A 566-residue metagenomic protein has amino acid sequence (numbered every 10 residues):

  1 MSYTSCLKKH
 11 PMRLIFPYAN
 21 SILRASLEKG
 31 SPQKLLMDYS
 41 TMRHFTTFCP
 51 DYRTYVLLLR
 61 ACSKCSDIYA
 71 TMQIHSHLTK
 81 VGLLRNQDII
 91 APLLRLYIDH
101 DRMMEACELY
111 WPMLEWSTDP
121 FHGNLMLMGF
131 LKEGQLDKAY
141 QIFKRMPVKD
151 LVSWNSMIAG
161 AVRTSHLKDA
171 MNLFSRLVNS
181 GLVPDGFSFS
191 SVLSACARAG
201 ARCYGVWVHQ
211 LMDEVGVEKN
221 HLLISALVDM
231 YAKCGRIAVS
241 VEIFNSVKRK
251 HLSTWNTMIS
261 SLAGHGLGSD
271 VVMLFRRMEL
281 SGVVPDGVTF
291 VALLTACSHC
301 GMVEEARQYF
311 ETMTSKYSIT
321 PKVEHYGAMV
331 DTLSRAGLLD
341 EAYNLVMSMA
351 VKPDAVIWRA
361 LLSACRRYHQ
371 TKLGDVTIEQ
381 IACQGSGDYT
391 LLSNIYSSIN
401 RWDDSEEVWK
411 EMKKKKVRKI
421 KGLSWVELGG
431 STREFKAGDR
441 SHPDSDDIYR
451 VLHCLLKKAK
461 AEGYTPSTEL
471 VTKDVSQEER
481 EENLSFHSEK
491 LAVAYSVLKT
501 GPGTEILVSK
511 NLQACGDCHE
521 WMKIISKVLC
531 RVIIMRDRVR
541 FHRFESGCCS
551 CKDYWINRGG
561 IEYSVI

Functional and structural regions predicted by a protein language model:
M1-D150, A159-I566: Terminal (and in a subset, N-terminal) low-complexity or junction segments at the ends of helical repeat RNA-binding
S156: Short glycine- and Lys/Arg-enriched binding-loop motifs that mark or flank ligand-binding interfaces
